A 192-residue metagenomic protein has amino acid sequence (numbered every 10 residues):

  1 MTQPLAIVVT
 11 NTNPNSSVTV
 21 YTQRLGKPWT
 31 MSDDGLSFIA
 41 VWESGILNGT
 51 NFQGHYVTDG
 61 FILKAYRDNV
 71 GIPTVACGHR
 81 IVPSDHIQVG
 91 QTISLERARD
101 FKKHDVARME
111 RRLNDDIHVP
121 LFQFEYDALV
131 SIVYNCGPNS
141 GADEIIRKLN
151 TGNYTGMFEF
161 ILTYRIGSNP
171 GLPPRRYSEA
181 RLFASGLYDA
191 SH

Functional and structural regions predicted by a protein language model:
M1-P28, D33-S37, G45-F61, R67 (+6 more regions): Long, amphipathic alpha-helical surface segments
I39, E125-V133, F160-L162: Short alpha-helical scaffolding segments that buttress acidic/His motifs in well-ordered protein cores
W42-E43, A76-R80, I132-Y134: Active-site-proximal beta-strand/loop segments in catalytic clefts of secreted hydrolases
A65-Y66, G71-P73: Short linear sequence motif anchored by a di-proline
G71, E125-A128, N153-G156: Residue-level detector of well-ordered alpha-helical segments, enriched for hydrophobic/aromatic packing positions
C77-I93: Acidic/histidine-rich, surface-exposed loop or edge segments in extracytoplasmic proteins
T92-R99, L129: A ubiquitous short alpha-helical element
D115-F124: Short, structured surface segments that line ligand/substrate-binding pockets
